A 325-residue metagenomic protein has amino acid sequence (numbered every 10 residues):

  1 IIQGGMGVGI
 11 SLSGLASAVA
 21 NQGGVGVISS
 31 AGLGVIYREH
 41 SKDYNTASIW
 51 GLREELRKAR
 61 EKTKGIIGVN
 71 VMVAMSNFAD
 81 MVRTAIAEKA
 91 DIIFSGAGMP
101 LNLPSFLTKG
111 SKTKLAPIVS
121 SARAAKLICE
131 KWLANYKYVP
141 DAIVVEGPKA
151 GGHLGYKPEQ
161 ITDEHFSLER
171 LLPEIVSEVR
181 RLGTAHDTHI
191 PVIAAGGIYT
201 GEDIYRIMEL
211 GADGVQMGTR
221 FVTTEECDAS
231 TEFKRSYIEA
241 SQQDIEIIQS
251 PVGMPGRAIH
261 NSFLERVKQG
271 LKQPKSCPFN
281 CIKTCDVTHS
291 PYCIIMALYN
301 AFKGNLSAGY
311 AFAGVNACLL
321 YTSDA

Functional and structural regions predicted by a protein language model:
I1-A185: Active-site entrance/lid segments in N-terminal catalytic domains of soluble metabolic enzymes
V27-I36, I204-T231: Glycine-rich phosphate-binding active-site loops on the catalytic face of alpha/beta enzymes
E39-N45, K157, T224-A240: C-terminal helical cap(s) of enzyme catalytic domains, especially alpha/beta-barrels
R123-Y136, T188, I193, I198-D213: Catalytic cores of alpha/beta
A229-Y292: Amphipathic alpha-helical blocks and their helix-capping loop/short-beta junctions
C285-L306: A C-terminal functional module that forms or caps the active site or interfaces directly with catalytic machinery
A308-L320: Short helix/strand-capping connector loops at secondary-structure junctions
Y321-A325: Conserved small/polar residues in nucleotide/adenosyl-binding loops
